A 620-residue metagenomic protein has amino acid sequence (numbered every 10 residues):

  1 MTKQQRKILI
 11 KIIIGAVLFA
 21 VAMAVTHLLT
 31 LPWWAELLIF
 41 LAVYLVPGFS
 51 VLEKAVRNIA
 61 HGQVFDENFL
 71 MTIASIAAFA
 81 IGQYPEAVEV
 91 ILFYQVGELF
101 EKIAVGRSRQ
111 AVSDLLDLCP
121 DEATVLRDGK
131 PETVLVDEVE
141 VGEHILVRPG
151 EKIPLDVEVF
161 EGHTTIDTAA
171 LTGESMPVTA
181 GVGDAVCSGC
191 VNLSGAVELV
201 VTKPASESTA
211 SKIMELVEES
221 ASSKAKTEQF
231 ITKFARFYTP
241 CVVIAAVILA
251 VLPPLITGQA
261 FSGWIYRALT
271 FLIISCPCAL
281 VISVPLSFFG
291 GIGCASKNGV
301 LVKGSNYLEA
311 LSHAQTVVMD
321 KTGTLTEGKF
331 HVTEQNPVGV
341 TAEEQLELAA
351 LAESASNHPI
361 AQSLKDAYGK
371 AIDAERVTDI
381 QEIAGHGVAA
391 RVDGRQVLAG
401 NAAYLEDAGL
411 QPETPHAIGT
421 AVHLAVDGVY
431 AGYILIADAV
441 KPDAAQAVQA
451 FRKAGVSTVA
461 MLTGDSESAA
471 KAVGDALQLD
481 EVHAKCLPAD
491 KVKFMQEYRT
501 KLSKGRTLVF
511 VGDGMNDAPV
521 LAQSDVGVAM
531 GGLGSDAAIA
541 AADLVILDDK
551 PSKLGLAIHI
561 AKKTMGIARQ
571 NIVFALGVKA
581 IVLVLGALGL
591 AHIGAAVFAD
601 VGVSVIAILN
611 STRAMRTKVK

Functional and structural regions predicted by a protein language model:
M1-I14, Y238: N-terminal membrane topogenic signal
T2-K3, A20-P32, L52-A60, I76-I81 (+8 more regions): Membrane-embedded alpha-helical bundles of multi-pass transporters
A16-V17, Q229-G258, R267-F288, R569-F598: Bilayer-spanning, highly hydrophobic alpha-helical transmembrane segments
M23-T26, W33, I39-E122, L126 (+8 more regions): Actuator/coupling domain of P-type ATPases
A55, Q83, A104, A123 (+28 more regions): Residue-level signature of catalytic and energy-coupling elements of molecular machines, predominantly ATP/GTP-dependent
V56-D66, F100-S113, L286-S305, T612-K620: Juxtamembrane helix-loop transition segments at the membrane interface in multi-pass membrane proteins
D66-M71, A111-R127, A295-K321: Membrane-cytosol interface motif
D114-L115, S305-V526, H559-K562, V619-K620: Cytosolic catalytic headpiece
